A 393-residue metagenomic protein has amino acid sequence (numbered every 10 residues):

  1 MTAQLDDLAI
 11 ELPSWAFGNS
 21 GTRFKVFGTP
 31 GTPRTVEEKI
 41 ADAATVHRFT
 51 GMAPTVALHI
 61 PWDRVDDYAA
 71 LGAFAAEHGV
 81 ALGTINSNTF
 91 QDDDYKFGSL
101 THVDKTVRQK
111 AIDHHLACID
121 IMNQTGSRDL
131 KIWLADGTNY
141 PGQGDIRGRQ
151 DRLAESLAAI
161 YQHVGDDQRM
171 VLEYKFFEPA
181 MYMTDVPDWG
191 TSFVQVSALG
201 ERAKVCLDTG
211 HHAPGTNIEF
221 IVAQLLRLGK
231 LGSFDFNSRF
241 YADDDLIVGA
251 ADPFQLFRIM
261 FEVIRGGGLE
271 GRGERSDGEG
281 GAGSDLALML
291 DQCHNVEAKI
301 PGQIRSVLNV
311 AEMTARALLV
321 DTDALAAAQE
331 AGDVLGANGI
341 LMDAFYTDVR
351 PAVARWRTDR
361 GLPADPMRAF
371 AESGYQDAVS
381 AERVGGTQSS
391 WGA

Functional and structural regions predicted by a protein language model:
M1-F17, F24-F27, A44, G142 (+4 more regions): Histidine-acidic metal/acid-base catalytic patches
A3-L12, T29-W62: Catalytic domains of carbohydrate-active enzymes, especially glycoside hydrolases
Q4, L82, D94-G200, K204 (+2 more regions): Active-site acidic/histidine proton-transfer and metal-coordination neighborhood in alpha/beta enzyme cores
D7-F17, I60-F90: Glycine-rich, aromatic-flanked loop segments that form ligand/cofactor-binding clefts across common enzyme folds
L8-F27, S87-H102, L134-Y140: N-terminal small/glycine-rich loop or linker at the start of catalytic domains across soluble metabolic enzymes
A16-G18, I60-R64, N86-Q91, L134-T138 (+4 more regions): Active-site-proximal loop/turn and secondary-structure-junction residues that shape catalytic pockets, frequently
T29-V46, I112-D120, G215-Q224: Short, acidic/polar
